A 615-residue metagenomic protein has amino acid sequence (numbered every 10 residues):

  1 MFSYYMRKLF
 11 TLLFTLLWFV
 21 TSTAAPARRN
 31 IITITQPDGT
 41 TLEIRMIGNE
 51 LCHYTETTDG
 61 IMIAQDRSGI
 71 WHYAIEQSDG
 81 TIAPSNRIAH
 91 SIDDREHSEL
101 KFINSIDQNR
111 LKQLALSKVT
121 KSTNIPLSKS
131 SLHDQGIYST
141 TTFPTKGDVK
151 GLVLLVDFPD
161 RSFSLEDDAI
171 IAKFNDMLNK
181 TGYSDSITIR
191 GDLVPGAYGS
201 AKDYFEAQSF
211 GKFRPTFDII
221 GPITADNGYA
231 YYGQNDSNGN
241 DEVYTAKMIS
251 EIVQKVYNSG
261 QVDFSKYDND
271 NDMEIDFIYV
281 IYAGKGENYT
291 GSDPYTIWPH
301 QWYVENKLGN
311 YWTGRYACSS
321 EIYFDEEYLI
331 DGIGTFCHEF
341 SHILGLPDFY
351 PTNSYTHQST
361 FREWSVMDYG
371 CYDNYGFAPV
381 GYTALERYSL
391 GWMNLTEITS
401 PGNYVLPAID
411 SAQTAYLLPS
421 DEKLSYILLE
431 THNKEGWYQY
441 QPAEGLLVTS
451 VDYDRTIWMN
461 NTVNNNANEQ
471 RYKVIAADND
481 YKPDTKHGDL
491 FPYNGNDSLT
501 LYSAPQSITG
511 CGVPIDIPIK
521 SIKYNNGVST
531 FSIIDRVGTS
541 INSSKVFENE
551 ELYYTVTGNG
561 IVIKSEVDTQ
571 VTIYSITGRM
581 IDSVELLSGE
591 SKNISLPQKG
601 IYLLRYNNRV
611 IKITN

Functional and structural regions predicted by a protein language model:
M1-A27: Bacterial Sec-dependent N-terminal signal peptides
T23, S543-N615: C-terminal outer-membrane/trafficking sorting elements
A24-S186, V451-T456, I475, D484 (+1 more regions): N-terminal low-structure segments adjacent to metalloprotease catalytic domains across cellular compartments
T35, E76-Q77, S91-F340, S354 (+4 more regions): Zn2+-dependent metallopeptidase catalytic core
I47, L154-P159, I281-K285, L346-P347 (+3 more regions): Active-site-proximal beta-strand/loop segments in catalytic clefts of secreted hydrolases
S164-D168, A172, D176, K180-Y198 (+4 more regions): Non-catalytic C-terminal accessory/binding modules of secreted extracellular proteins
D325-R387: The catalytic-center signature of Zn2+-dependent metalloproteases
